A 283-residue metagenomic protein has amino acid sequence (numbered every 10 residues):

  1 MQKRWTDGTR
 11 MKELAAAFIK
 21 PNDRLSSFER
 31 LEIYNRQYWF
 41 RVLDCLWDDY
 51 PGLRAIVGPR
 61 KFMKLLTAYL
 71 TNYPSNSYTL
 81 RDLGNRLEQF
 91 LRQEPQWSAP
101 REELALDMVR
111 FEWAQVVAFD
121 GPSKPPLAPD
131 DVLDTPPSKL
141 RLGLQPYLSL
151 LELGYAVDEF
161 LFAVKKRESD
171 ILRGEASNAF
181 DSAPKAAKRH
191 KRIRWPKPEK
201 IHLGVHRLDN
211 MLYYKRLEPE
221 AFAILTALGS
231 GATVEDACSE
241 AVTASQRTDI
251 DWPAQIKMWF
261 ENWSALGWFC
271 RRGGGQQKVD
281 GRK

Functional and structural regions predicted by a protein language model:
M1-P136, N210, K215-K283: Long, charge-rich, low-complexity alpha-helical segments
M108, S138-G143, I193-P196, E261: A general structural signal for short secondary-structure junctions and capping/turn motifs
P122-Y155, A176-F180: Extended, Lys/Arg-enriched charged tracts that mediate electrostatic binding to polyanionic substrates
L148-S230: Low-complexity, glycine/alanine/valine/leucine- and proline-rich hydrophobic stretches
